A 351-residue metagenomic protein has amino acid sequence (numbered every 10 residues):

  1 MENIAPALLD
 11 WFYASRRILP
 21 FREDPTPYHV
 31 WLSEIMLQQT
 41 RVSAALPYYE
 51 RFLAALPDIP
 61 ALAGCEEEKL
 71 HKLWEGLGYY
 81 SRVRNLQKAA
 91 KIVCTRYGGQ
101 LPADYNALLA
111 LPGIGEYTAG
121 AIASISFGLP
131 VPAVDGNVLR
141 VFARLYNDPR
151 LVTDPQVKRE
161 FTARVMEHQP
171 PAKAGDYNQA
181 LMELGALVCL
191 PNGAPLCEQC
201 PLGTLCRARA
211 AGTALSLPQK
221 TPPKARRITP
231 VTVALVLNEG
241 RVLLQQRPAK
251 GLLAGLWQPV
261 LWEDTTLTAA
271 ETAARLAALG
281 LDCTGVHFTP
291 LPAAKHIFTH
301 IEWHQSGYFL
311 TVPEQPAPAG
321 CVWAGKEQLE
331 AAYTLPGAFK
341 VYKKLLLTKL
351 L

Functional and structural regions predicted by a protein language model:
M1-I18, E23, A186-L351: Intrinsically disordered, low-complexity, charged terminal extensions of DNA damage-control enzymes
A5-E198, L202-A211, L215, L281-D282: Catalytic cores of DNA base-excision repair glycosylases
